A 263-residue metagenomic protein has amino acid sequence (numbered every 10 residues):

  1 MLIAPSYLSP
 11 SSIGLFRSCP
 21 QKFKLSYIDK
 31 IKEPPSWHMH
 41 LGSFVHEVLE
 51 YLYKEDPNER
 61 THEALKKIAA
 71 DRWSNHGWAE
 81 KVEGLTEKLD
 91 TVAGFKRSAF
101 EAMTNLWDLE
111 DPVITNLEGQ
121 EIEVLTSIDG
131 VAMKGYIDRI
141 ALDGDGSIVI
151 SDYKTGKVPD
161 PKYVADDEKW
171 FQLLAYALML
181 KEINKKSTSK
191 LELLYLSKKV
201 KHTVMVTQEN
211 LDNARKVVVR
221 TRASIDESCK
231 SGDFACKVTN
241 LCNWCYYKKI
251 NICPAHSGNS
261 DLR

Functional and structural regions predicted by a protein language model:
L2-S18, K134-G146, E209-R215: An acidic intrinsically disordered interaction segment
Y7, E63, D145, D166 (+1 more regions): Metal-dependent nuclease catalytic regions and adjoining charged, substrate-binding loops involved in nucleic-acid end
I13-G14, S18-P57, K96, F100 (+1 more regions): Nuclease catalytic cores
P20-E33, E80-V82, I150, G156-D160 (+1 more regions): Short amphipathic alpha-helical segments and their helix-coil junctions
K22-D29, H46-E47, D152-K157, E192-T203: Short acidic (Asp/Glu) and glycine-rich catalytic loops that position anionic groups and cofactors
W37, L41, F95, K169-Q172 (+1 more regions): Hydrophobic (often cysteine-bearing) scaffold residues that line and stabilize catalytic clefts of nucleotide/cofactor
V48-Q120: A non-catalytic, helix-rich entry segment at domain boundaries
G119-A175, L180: Non-catalytic protein-protein interaction segments used by genome-maintenance enzymes to assemble and couple activities
